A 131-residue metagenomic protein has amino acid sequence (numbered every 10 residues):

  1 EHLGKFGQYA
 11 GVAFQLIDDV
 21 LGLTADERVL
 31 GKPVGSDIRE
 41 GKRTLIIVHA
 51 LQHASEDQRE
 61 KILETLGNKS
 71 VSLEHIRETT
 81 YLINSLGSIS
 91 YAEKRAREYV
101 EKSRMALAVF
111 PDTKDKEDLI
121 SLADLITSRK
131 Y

Functional and structural regions predicted by a protein language model:
E1-Y131: All-alpha prenyltransferase/terpene-synthase fold signal
